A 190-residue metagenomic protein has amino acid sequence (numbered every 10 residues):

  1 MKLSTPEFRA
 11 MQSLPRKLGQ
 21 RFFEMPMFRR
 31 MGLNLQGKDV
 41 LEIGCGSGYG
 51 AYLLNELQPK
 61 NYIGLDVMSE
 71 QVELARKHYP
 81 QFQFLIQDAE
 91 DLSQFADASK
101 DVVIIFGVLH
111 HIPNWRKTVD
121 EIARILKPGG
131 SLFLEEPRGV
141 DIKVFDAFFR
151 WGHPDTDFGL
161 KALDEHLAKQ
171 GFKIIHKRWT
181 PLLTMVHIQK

Functional and structural regions predicted by a protein language model:
S4-F22: Class I SAM-dependent methyltransferase Rossmann-like catalytic core, especially the SAM/SAH-binding loop
Q12, G19, F133-Q170, I174-H187: C-terminal alpha-helical "lid/dimerization" subdomain adjacent to the S-adenosyl-L-methionine
L18-Q36: Conserved alpha-helix/loop element of class I SAM-dependent methyltransferases that forms part of the SAM/SAH-binding
K38-G46: Conserved class I S-adenosyl-L-methionine
S47-D91: Class I SAM-dependent methyltransferase SAM/SAH-binding core
D91-D97: Short conserved loop adjoining the S-adenosyl-L-methionine
I104: A conserved beta-strand element that flanks and buttresses the S-adenosyl-L-methionine
R116-P128: A short glycine-rich, Lys/Arg-flanked "PGG" loop and its adjoining helix->strand segment in the class I
